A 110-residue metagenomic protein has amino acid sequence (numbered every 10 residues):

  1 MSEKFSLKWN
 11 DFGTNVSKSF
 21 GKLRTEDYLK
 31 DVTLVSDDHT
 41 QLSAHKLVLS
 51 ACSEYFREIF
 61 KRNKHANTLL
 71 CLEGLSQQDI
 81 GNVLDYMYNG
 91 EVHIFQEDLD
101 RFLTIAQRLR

Functional and structural regions predicted by a protein language model:
M1-A44, N82-R101: N-terminal BTB/POZ boundary and linker segment
K4, E54, A66-L75, D79-R110: Post-BTB helical module
K18-G21, D27, E54, E58 (+1 more regions): Flexible, active-site-adjacent loop/turn segments at secondary-structure boundaries
D31-K64: Alpha-helical oligomerization interface recognition
